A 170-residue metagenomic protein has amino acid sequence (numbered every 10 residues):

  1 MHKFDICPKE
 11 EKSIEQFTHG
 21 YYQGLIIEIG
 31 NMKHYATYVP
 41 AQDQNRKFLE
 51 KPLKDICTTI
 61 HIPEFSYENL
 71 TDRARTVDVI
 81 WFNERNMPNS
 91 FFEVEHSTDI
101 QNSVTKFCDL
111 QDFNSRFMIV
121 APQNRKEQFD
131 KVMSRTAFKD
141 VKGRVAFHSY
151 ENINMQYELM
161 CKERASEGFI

Functional and structural regions predicted by a protein language model:
C7-E15, N31, T37-N86, L159-F169: Active-site metal-binding core of divalent-cation-utilizing nuclease and nuclease-like domains
L25, N102-L110, V132: A short acidic, amphipathic alpha-helical/loop segment
I26, V79-W81, S90-H96: Conserved catalytic cores of phosphodiester-cleaving nucleases, focusing on short active-site segments
D43-N45, V120-E127: Short beta-alpha junction loops
N89-S90, N114-A121, V145: Hydrophobic beta-strand segments of well-ordered beta-sheets in folded domains
H96-I100, N124-K126: Short acidic, S/G/P-rich loop/turn micro-motifs used as interaction or catalytic elements
F107-S115, S134-K139: Short, surface-exposed basic-aromatic patches at helix termini and helix-loop junctions that form
N124-I170: Domain-level recognition of nuclease-like catalytic cores that cleave nucleotide substrates
